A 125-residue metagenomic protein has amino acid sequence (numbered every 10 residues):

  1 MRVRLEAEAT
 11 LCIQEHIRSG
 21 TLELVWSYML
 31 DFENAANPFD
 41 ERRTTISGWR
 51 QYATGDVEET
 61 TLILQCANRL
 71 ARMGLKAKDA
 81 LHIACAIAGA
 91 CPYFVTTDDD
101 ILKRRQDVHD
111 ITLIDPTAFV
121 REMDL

Functional and structural regions predicted by a protein language model:
M1-A7, R72-M73, A84-L125: Acidic, PIN/NYN-like endoribonuclease modules and their adjacent C-terminal/linker elements
M1-W26, A36-R43, I114, V120-L125: Short, well-structured N-terminal submotif of metal-dependent ribonuclease cores
G20-E23, A53-G55, A90-Y93: Short active-site oxyanion
M29-E33, R50-R72: Acidic catalytic patch
L30, I63, L81-H82, D100-I101: Alpha-helix capping/helix-boundary segments
E33-N34, K103: Short, solvent-exposed loop/turn segments at secondary-structure junctions
E58, A77-A80, T96: Short beta-strand scaffold positions
